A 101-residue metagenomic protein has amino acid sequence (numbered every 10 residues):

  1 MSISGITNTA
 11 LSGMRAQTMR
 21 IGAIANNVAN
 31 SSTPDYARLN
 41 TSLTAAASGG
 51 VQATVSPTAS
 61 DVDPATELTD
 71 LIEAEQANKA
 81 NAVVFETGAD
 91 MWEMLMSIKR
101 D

Functional and structural regions predicted by a protein language model:
M1-D101: Amphipathic alpha-helical polymerization modules
